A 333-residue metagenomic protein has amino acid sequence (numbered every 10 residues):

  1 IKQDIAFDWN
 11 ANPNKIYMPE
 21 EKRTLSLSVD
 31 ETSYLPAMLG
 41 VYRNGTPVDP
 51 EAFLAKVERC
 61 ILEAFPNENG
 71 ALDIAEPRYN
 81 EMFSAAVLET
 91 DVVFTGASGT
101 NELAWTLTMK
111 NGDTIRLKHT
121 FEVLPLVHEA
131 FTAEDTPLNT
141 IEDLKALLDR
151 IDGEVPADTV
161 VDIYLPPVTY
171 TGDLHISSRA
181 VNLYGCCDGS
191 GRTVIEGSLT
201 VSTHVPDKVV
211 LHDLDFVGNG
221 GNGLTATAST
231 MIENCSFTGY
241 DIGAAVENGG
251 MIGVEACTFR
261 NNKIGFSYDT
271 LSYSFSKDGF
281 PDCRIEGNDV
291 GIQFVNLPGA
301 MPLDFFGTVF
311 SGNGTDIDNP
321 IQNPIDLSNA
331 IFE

Functional and structural regions predicted by a protein language model:
I1-G45, A75: Short, compositionally biased P/S/T/A/G/V-rich stretches that sit at domain boundaries
G99-L103: Exposed beta-strand face motif in extracellular beta-rich ectodomains
V127-Y164: Acidic Gly/Asp/Thr-rich repetitive segments characteristic of extracellular carbohydrate-active and adhesion proteins
I141-E142, A157-V181, C187, G191-E196: N-terminal extracellular ligand-recognition/capping segment immediately after the signal peptide
D173-I176, T193-H204, G221-A228, I242-N248 (+3 more regions): Glycine-rich beta-solenoid repeat tracts in large extracellular/virion proteins
V181-T225, S236: Right-handed parallel beta-helix/beta-spiral solenoid domain characteristic of secreted/periplasmic
N182-G185, V209-H212, T230-N234, M251-E255 (+3 more regions): All-beta strand scaffolds that present successive hydrophobic residues in beta-strands
